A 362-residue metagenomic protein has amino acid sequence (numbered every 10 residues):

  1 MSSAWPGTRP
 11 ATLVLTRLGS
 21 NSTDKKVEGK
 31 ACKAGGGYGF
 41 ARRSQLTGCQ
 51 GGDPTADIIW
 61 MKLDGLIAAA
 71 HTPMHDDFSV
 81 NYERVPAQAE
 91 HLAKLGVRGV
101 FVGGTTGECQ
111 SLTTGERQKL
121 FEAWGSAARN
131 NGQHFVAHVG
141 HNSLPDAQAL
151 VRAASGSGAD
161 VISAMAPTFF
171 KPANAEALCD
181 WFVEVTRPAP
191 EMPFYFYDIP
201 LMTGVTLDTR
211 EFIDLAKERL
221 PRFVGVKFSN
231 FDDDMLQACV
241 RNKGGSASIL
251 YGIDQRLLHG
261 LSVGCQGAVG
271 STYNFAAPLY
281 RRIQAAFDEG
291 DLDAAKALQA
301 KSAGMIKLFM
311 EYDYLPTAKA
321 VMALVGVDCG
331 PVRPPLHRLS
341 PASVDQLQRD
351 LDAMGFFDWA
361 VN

Functional and structural regions predicted by a protein language model:
N21-D24, D53, D57: Intrinsic-disorder-associated, low-complexity terminal segments enriched in Asp/Asn/His/Tyr and depleted of Lys/Arg
Y38-F40: Aromatic (phenylalanine/tyrosine) cluster motif
W60-V205: Active-site beta->alpha loop and helix N-cap motifs at the rims of alpha/beta catalytic domains
V161, P167-Q266: Ligand/cofactor pocket segment of small-molecule handling proteins
L258-N362: Structured C-terminal cap/extension of enzyme domains
